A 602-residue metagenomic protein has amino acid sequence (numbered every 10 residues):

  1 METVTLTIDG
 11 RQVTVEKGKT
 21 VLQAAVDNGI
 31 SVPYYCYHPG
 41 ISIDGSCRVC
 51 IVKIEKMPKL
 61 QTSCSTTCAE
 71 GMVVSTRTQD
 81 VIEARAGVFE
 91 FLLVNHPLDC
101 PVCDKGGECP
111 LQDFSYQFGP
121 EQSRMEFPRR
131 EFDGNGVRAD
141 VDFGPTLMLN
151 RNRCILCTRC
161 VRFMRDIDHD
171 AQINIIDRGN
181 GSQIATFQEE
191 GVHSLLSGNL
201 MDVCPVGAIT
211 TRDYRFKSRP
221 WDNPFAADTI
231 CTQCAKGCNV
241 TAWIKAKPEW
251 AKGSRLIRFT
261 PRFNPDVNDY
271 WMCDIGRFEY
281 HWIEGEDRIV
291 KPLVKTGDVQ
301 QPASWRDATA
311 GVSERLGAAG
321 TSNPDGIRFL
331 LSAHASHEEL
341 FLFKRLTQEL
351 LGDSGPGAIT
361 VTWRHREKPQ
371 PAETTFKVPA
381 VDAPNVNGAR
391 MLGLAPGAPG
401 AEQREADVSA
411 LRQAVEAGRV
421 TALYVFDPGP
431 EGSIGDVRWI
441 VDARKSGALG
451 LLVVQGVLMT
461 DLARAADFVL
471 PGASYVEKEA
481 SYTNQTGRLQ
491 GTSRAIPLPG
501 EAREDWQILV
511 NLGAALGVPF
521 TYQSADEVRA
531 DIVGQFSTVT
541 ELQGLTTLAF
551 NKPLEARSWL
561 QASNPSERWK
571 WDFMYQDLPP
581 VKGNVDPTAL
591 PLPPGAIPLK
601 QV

Functional and structural regions predicted by a protein language model:
E2-D9, P292-T296: Short, contiguous pre-domain boundary segments
V4, D9-E70, Q79-A84: N-terminal cofactor/phosphate-binding cores enriched in small/glycine residues, especially glycine-rich loops such as
L6-T7, E70-R77, I184-Q188, A226 (+3 more regions): Short beta-alpha connecting loops at secondary-structure transitions that line or flank enzyme active sites
D9, E55, A414-E416, Q490: Short strand-coil-strand connectors
K19-Q23, S336, E504: Short, structural beta-strand-to-alpha-helix junction motif
R48-T232, K236-V240, K245: Fe-S ferredoxin-like electron-transfer domains and their immediately adjacent linker/connector regions across
L93, P97, N150, L156-C157 (+10 more regions): Catalytic alpha/large subunits of respiratory electron-transfer oxidoreductases, centered on bis-MGD molybdoenzymes
L98-V137, P497-Q561: N-terminal leader/propeptide and maturation segments of large enzyme subunits in energy/redox metabolism and hydrolases
